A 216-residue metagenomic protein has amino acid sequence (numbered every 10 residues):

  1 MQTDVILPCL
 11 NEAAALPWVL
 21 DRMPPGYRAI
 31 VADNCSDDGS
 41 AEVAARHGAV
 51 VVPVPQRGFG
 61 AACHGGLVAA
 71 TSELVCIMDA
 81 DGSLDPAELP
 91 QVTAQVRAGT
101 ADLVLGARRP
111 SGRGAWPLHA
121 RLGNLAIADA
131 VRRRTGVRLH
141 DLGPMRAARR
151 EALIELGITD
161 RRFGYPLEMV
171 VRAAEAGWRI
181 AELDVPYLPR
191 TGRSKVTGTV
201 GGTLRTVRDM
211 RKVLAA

Functional and structural regions predicted by a protein language model:
M1, G136, I158-A216: Hydrophobic helical membrane-anchoring modules
M1-D4, D21-V31, G39, A49-V50: Short loop->beta transition adjacent to catalytic acidic/histidine clusters or analogous donor-positioning motifs
C9-P25: Short, well-formed alpha-helical segments that are part of the catalytic scaffolds of diverse glycosyltransferases
A14-W18, D38-H47: Acidic helix N-cap motif at the loop->helix transition within catalytic regions of sugar-transfer enzymes
D33-A41, G82: A conserved acidic beta->alpha catalytic loop
V54, M78-A80: Catalytic metal- and UDP-sugar-binding loop of GT-A-like glycosyltransferases, i.e., residues flanking the conserved
P55-R57, A61-A69, P86-F163, P189-R205: Acceptor/aglycone-binding surface of glycosyltransferases and processive sugar-polymer synthases
V75: Short aromatic/hydrophobic "clamp" motif used to bind/position activated sugar donors
